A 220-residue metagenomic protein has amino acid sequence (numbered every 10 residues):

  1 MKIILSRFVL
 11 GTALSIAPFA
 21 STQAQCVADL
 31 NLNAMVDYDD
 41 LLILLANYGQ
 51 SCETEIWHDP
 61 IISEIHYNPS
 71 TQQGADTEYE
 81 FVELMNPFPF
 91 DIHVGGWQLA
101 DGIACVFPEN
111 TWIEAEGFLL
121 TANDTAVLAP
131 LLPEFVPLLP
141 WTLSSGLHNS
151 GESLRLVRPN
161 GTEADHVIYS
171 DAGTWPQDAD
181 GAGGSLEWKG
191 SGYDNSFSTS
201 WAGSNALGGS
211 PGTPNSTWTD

Functional and structural regions predicted by a protein language model:
M1-R7: Positively charged n-region of N-terminal signal peptides that target proteins for export
R7-P18: Bacterial N-terminal signal peptides
T22-A24: Boundary at the C-terminal end of the N-terminal hydrophobic targeting segment
C26-N33, I62, D220: Disulfide-bonded cysteine-rich modules in secreted/extracellular proteins, activating on the conserved Cys frameworks
L30-C52: Alpha-helical segments with a strong preference for the paired helices of cellulosomal dockerin domains
E53-S198, S204-S210, W218-D220: Activation on beta-sandwich/Ig-like modules and their edge loops
